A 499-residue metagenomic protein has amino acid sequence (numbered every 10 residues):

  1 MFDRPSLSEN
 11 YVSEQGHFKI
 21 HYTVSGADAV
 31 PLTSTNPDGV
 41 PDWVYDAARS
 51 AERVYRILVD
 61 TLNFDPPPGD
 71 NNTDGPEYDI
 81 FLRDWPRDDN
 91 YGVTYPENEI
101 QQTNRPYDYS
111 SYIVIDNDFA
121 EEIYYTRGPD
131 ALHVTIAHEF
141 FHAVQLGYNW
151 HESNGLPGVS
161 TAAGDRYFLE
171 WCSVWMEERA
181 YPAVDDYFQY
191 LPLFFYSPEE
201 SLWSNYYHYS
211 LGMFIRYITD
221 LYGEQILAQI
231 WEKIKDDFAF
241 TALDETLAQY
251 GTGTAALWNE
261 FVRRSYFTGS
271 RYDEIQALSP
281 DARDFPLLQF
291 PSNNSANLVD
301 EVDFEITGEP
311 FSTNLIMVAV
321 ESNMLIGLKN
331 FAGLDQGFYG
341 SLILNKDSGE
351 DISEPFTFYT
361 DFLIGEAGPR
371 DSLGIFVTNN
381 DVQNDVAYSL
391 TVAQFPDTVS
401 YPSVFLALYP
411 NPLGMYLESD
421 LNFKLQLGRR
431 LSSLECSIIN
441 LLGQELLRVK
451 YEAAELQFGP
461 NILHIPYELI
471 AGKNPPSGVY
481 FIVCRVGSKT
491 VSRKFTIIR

Functional and structural regions predicted by a protein language model:
M1-F18, T23-S110, D116-F140, V144-Y148: Zn2+-dependent metallopeptidase catalytic core
Y112-P192: Zinc-dependent metallopeptidase catalytic helix centered on the HExxH motif and its immediate flanking segment
A120-E122, L363-G365, I462-P475: Signal that preferentially marks extracellular ectodomain short beta-strand elements of beta-sandwich modules
L193-T268: Active-site-proximal alpha-helical
D236-P402: Beta/coil-rich, acidic/histidine-enriched accessory regions frequently appended to metallopeptidases
P369-D371, Q457-N461, P476-V479: A glycine-anchored, Pro-Gly-centered beta-turn/N-cap motif
D397-G428, I439-Q444, S477, T496-R499: Surface-exposed, proline-anchored Ser/Thr-rich loop/turn motifs
F423, A453, E468-R499: C-terminal tail/sorting-segment detector
